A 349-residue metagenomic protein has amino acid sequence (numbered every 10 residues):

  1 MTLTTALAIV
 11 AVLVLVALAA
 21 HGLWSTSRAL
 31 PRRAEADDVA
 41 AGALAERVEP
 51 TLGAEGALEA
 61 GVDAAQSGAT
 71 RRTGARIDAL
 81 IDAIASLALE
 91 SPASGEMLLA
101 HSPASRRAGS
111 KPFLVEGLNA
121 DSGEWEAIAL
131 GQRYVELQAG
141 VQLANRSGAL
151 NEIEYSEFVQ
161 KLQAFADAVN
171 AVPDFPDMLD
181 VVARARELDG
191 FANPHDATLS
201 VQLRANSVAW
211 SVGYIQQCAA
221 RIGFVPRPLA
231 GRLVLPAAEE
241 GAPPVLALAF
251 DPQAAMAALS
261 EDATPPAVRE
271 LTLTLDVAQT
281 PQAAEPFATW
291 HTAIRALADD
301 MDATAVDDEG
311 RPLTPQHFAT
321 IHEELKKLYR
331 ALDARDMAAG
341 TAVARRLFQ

Functional and structural regions predicted by a protein language model:
M1-N145, N151-V159, A164-V181, R186-N193 (+1 more regions): Charge-rich interaction surfaces and accessory domains that mediate macromolecular binding and assembly
S147-N151, P281-A284: A generic structural signal for short coil/turn motifs at secondary-structure boundaries
P173-D174, A185-Q349: Membrane-proximal, solvent-exposed terminal domains/tails of membrane-associated proteins
